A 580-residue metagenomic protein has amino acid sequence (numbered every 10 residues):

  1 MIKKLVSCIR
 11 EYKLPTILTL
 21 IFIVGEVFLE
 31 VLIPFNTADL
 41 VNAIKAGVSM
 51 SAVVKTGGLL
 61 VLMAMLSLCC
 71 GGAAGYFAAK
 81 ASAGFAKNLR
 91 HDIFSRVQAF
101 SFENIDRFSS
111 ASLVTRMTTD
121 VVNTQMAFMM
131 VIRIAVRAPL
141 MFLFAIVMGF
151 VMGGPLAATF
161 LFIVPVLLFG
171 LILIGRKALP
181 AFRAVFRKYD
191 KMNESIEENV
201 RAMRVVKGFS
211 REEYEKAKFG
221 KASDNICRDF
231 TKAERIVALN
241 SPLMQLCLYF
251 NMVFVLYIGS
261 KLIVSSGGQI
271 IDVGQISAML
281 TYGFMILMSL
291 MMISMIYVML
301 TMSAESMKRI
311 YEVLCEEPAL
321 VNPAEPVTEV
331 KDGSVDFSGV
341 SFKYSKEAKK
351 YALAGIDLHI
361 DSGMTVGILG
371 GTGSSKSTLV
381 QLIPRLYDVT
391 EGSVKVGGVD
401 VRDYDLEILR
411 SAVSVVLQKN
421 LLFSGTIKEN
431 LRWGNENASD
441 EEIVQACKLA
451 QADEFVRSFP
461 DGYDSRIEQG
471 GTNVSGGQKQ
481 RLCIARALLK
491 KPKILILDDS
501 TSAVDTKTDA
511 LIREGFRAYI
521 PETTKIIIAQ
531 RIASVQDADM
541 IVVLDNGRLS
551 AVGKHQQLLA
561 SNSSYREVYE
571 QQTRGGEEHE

Functional and structural regions predicted by a protein language model:
R10, I21, G25, I33 (+7 more regions): Hydrophobic alpha-helical transmembrane segments of ABC transporter permease domains
R10, T16-A73, F77, F150-P155 (+2 more regions): Transmembrane helix-loop-helix hairpins at lipid-water interfaces of multipass membrane proteins, especially the type-1
E11-K13, A99-E103, T119-I132, V136 (+6 more regions): An intracellular "coupling" helix at the cytosolic face of ABC transporter transmembrane type-1 domains
P15-T16, M63-S82, R133-L140, L161-K188 (+4 more regions): Alpha-helical transmembrane segments of multi-pass membrane proteins
I21-F22, L29-N42, M63-S110, V114 (+10 more regions): Juxtamembrane helix-loop junctions of ABC transporter transmembrane domains
A46-V48, A83, H91-T115, T119-V121 (+5 more regions): Short intracellular "coupling" helices and adjacent cytoplasmic loop segments at the cytosolic face of multi-pass
V48-S49, V53, G58, M148-F162 (+2 more regions): Helix-loop-helix
E329-E580: ABC-type nucleotide-binding domain
